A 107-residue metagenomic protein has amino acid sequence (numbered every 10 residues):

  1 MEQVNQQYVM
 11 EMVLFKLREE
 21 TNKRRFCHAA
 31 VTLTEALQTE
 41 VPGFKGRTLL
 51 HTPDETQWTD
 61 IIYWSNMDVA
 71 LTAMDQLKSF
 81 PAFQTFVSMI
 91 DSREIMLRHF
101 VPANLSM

Functional and structural regions predicted by a protein language model:
M1-W58, S65-L77, D91-M107: Short S/T/G/P-rich N-terminal loop/turn motif that feeds into the first structured element of a domain
F83-I90: C-terminal structural segments of small proteins and small subunits
